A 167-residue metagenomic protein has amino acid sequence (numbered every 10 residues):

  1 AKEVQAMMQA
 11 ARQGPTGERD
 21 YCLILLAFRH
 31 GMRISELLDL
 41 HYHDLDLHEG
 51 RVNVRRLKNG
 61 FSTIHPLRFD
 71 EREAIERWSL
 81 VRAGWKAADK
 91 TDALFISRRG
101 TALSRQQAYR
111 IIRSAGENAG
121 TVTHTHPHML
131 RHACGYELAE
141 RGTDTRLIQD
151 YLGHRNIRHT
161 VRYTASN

Functional and structural regions predicted by a protein language model:
A1-N167: Conserved catalytic core of the tyrosine transesterase superfamily
